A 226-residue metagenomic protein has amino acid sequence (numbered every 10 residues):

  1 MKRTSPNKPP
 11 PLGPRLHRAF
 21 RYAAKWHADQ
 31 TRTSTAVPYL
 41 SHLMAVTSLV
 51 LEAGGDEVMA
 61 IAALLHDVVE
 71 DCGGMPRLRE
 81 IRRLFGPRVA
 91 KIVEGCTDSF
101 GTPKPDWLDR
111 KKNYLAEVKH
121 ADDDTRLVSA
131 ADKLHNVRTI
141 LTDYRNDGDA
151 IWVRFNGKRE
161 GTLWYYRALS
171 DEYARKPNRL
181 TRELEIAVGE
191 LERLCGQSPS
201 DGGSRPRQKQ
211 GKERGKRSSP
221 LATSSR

Functional and structural regions predicted by a protein language model:
M1-R226: Active-site helical microenvironments for divalent-metal-assisted chemistry
